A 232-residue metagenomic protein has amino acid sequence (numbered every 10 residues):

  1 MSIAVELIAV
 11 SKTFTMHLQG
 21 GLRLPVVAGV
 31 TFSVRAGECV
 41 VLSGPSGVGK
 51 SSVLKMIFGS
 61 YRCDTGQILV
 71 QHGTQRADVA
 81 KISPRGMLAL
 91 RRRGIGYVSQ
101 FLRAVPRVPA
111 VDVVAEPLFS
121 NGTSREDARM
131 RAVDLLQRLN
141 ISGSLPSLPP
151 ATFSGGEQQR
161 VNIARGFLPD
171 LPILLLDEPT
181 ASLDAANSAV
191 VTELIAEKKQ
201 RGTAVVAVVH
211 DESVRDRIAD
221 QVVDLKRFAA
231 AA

Functional and structural regions predicted by a protein language model:
F58: Helix-to-loop junction immediately C-terminal to a conserved catalytic motif
R76-G96: ABC ATPase NBD coupling module
F101, V108-F119: Q-loop/switch helix immediately C-terminal to the Walker
D127-S144: Conserved ABC ATPase "signature" region
P149-F153, E157: Conserved ABC ATPase signature
I163: Hydrophobic anchor residue at the start of the ABC signature
G166-F167: ABC ATPase C-loop
L174-D177: Catalytic Walker B motif of ABC-type/P-loop ATPase nucleotide-binding domains
